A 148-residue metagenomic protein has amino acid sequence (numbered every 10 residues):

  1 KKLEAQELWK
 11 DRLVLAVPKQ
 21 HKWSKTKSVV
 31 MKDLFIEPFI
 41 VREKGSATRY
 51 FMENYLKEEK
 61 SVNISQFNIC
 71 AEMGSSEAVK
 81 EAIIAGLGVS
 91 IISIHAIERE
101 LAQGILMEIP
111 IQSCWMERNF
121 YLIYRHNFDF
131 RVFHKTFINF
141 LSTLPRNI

Functional and structural regions predicted by a protein language model:
K1-L13, V17, I84: Short beta-strand-centered segments that line the small-molecule binding cleft or hinge of alpha/beta clamshell
E4-E7, W23, V30-K32, S61 (+2 more regions): Short secondary-structure boundary/capping segments
A5, L15-A16, F39, E108 (+2 more regions): Generic preference for hydrophobic
Q6, K32, K80-E81, K135: Alpha-helical segments flanking ligand/cofactor-binding loops in enzyme cores
P18, R42-E43, I92: Thr-Gly-centered strand-to-loop micro-motif
W23, F39-S61, R131, I148: Secondary-structure junction motif
S24, L87, I109-I148: A late-sequence structural motif
K57-E108: Hydrophobic hinge/microswitch elements
